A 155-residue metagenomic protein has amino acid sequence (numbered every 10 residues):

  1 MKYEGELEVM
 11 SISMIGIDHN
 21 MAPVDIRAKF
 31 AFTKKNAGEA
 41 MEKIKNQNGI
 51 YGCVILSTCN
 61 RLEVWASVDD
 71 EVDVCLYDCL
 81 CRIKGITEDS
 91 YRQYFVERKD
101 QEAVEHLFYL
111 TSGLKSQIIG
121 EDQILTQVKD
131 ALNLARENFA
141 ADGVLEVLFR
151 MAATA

Functional and structural regions predicted by a protein language model:
L7-S116: A glycine-rich (often HGG/GG-containing) alpha/beta subdomain
S90-A155: Glycine/serine-rich phosphate-binding loop and adjoining beta1-alpha1 elements at the start of nucleotide-handling
